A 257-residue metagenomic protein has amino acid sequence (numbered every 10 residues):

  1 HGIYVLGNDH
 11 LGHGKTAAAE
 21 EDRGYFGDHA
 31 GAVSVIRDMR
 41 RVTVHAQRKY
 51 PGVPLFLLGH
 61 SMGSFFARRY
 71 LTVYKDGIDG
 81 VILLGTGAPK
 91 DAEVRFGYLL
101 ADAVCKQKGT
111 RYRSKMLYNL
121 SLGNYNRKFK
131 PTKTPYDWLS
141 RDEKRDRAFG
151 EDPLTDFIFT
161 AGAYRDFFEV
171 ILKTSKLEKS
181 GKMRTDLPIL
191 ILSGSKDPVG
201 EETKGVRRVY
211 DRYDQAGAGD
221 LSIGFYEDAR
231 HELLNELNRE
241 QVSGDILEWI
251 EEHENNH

Functional and structural regions predicted by a protein language model:
H1-E21: Conserved alpha/beta-hydrolase
G27-Q47: Alpha/beta-hydrolase active-site loop
Y50-S61: Alpha/beta-hydrolase fold nucleophile elbow
G59-R69: Glycine-rich nucleophile elbow surrounding the catalytic serine of serine-hydrolase chemistry
A67-L154: Alpha/beta-hydrolase-fold enzymes
I191-S193: Short beta-strand/loop motif that positions the catalytic acidic residue of the alpha/beta-hydrolase fold
P198-R208: Conserved alpha/beta-hydrolase "acid-adjacent" motif
A216, D220-H257: Catalytic active-site module of serine/aspartate enzymes centered on a nucleophile-bearing elbow/loop
